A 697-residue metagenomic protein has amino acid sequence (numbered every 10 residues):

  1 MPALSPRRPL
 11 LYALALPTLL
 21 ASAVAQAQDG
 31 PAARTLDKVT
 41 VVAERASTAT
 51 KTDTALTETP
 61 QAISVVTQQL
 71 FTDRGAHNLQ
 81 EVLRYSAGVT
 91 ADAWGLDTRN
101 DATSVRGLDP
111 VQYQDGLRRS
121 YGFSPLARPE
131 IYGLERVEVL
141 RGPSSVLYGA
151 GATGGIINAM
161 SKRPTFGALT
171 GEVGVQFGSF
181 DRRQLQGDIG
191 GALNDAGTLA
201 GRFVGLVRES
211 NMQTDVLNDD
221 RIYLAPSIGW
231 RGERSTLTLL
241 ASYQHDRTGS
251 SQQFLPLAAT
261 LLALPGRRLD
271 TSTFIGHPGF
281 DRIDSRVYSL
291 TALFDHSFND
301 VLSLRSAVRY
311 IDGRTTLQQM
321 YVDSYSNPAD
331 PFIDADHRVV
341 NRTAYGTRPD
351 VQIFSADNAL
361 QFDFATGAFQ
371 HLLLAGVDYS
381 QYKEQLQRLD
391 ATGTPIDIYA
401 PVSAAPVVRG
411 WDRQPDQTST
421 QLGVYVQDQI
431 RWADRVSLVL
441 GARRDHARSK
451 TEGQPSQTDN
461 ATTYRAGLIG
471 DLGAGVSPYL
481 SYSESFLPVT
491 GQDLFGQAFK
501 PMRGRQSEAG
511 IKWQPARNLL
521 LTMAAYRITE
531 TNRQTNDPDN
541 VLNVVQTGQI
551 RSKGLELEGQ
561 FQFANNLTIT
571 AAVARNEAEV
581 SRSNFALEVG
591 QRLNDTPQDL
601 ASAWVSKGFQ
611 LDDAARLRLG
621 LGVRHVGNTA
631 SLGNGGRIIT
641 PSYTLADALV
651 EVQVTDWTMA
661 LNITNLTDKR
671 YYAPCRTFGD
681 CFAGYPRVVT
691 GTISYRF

Functional and structural regions predicted by a protein language model:
R34-A168, A509: Acidic, small-polar-rich N-terminal luminal/periplasmic segments of exported/outer-membrane proteins
D109, R247-L261, K383-L386, L468-E508 (+5 more regions): Surface-exposed extracellular loop regions of Gram-negative outer-membrane beta-barrel proteins, predominantly
Y132-E135, V146-P226, W230-T236, Y288 (+1 more regions): Outer-membrane beta-barrel translocator/receptor signature
R208-M212, A225-R231, S235-D295, T315-V351 (+2 more regions): Acidic/polar loop-and-plug regions of large Gram-negative outer-membrane beta-barrel proteins
R231, V351, Q370-L374, D378-Y382 (+2 more regions): Structural signature of Gram-negative outer-membrane beta-barrels, strongest in the C-terminal barrel of TonB-dependent
D295-N299, S303-R309, G313-Y321, P478 (+2 more regions): Membrane-embedded beta-barrel scaffold of Gram-negative outer-membrane proteins
Q546-G633, T692-R696: Gram-negative outer-membrane beta-barrel transporters
R624-L632, E651-F697: C-terminal beta-signal and adjacent terminal beta-strands/loops of Gram-negative outer-membrane beta-barrel proteins
